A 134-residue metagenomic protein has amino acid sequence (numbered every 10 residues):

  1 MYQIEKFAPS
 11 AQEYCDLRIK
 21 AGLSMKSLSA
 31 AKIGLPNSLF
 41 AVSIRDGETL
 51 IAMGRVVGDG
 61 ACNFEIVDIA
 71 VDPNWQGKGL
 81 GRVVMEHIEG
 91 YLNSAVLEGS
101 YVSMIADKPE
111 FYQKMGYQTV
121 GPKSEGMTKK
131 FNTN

Functional and structural regions predicted by a protein language model:
M1-S29: Short amphipathic alpha-helix that is part of the acyltransferase structural core
A31-G47, I51-A70: A conserved beta-strand-loop-helix scaffold within acyl/acetyltransferase catalytic domains
N74-G77, A95-V96, S100: Acidic/histidine-enriched, beta-strand-rich ligand/metal-binding domains
W75, G79-H87: Conserved acetyl-CoA pyrophosphate-binding loop and the N-cap/start of the following alpha-helix in GNAT-like
E98-S100, I105-K130: Conserved active-site alpha-helix within GNAT-family acetyltransferase domains
